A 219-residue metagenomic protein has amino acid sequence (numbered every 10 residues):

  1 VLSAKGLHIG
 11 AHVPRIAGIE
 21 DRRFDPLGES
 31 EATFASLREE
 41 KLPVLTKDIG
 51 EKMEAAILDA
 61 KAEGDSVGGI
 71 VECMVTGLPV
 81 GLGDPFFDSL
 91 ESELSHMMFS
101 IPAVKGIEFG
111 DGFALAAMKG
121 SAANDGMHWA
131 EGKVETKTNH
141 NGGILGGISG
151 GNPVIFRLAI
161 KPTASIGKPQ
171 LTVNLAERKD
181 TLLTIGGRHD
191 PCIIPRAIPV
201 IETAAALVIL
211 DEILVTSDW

Functional and structural regions predicted by a protein language model:
V1, E54, L58, S92-F99 (+2 more regions): Predominant activation on well-ordered alpha-helical scaffold segments within soluble catalytic domains
V1-F86: Glycine-rich, mobile lid/loop segments that gate access to catalytic sites or pores
L2-H8, F99-A103, L214, D218: Hydrophobic/aromatic-lined pockets within catalytic cores
A4, G64-V67, V71-D180: Glycine-rich anion/phosphate-binding loop at the beta-strand->alpha-helix junction
S30, R38, A56-A60, S92 (+5 more regions): Sparse, context-dependent recognition of short Cys/His-centered cofactor- or disulfide-binding micro-motifs
A35, E39, A55, T76 (+4 more regions): Generic, low-specificity signal for short hydrophobic/alpha-helical stretches with a mild N-terminal bias, encompassing
P43-E51, D84, D88, S92 (+2 more regions): Electropositive phosphate-/nucleotide-binding environments in soluble metabolic enzymes
T163-W219: Internal helix-turn-beta structural module
